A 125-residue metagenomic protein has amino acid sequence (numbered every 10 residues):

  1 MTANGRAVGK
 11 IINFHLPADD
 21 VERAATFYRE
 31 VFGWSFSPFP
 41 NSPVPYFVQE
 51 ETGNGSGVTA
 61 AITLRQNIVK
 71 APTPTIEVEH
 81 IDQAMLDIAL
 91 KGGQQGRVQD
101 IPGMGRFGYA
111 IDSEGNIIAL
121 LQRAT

Functional and structural regions predicted by a protein language model:
M1-A25, P72-I76, A124-T125: N-terminal beta-strand motif that seeds the catalytic metal site of vicinal oxygen chelate
V8-G9, H15-G57: Core segments of cupin and vicinal oxygen chelate
V21, P74-I117: Vicinal oxygen chelate
S35-F36, A60-A61, Q94-V98: A short linear hydrophobic-aromatic micro-motif
N41-P45, I68-K70, P102-R106: Short acidic/glycine-enriched loop/turn segments that link adjacent beta-strands
V48-G53, A110-S113, R123: Active-site beta-strand termini and strand-to-loop segments that position acidic
R65: A substrate-binding/cap region within the structured catalytic cores of diverse enzymes
L120: Short glycine-/small-residue motifs
